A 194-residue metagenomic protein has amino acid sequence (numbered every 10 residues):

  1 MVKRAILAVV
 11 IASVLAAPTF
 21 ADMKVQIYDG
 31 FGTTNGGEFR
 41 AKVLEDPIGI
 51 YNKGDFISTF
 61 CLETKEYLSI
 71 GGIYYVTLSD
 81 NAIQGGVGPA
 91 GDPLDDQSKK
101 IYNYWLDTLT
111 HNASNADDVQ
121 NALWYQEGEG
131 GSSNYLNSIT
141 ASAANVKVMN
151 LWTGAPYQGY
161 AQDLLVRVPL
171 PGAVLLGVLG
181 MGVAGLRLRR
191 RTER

Functional and structural regions predicted by a protein language model:
M1, D117, A184-L188: Short alpha-helical segments used as structural interaction elements across diverse proteins
V2-K3, D22: The identity of the second residue at the extreme N-terminus of proteins
K3-A8, A173-L176: Sec-dependent signal peptide recognition, specifically the positively charged N-region followed immediately by
A8-A16: Bacterial N-terminal signal peptides
A17-A21: Sec/Tat signal peptide C-region and signal peptidase I cleavage site
D22-R167: Short, surface-exposed polybasic-aromatic patches that bind anionic ligands, especially phosphate groups
P169-R187: A short, hydrophobic C-terminal helix/tail in secreted or cell-surface proteins
R190-R194: Short, charged juxtamembrane terminal tails flanking transmembrane helices
